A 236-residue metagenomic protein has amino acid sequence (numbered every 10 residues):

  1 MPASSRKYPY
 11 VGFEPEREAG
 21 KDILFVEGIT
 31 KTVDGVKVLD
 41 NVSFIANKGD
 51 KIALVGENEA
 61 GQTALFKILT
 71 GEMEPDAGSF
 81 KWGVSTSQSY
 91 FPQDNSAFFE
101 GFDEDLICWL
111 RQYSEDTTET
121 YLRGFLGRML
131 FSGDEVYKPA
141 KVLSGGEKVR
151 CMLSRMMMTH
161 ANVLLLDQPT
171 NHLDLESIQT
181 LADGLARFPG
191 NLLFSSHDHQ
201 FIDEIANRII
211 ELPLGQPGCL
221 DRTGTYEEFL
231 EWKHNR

Functional and structural regions predicted by a protein language model:
M1-I23: Coiled-coil termination/hinge junctions
E16-R236: ABC ATP-binding cassette signature C-motif
